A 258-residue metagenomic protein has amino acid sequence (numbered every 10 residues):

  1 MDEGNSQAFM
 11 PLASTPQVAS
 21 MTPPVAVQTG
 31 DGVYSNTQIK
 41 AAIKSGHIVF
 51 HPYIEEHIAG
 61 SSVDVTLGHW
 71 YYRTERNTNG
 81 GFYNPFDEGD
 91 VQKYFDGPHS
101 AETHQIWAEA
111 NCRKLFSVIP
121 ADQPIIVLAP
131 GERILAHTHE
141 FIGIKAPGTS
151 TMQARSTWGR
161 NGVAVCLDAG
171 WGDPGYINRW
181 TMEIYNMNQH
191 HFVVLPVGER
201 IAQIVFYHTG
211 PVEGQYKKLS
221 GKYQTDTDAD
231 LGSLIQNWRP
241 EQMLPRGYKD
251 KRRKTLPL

Functional and structural regions predicted by a protein language model:
D2-L258: DUTPase catalytic domain/fold
